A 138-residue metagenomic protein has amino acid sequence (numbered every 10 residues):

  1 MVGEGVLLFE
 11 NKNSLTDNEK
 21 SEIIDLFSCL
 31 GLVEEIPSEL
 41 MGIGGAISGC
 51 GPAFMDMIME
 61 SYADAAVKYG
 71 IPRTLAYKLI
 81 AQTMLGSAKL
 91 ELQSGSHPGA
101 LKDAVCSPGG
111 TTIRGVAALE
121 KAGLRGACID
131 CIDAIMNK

Functional and structural regions predicted by a protein language model:
M1-G5: Short, charged, surface-exposed secondary-structure boundary motifs
V6-I43, D56-Q93, A134: Internal alpha-helical scaffold of NAD(P)-dependent oxidoreductase catalytic cores
L7, G51-A53, T111-T112: Gly/Ser/Thr-rich beta-alpha loop segments that engage phosphate groups in nucleotides
N11, M55-M57, G115-V116, K121: Residues at secondary-structure transition points
G44-A53, T74, K102: A short glycine-threonine-serine/GTX helix/turn-capping micro-motif
V67, K78-K138: NAD(P)-dependent Rossmann-like dehydrogenase/reductase catalytic/cofactor-binding core
